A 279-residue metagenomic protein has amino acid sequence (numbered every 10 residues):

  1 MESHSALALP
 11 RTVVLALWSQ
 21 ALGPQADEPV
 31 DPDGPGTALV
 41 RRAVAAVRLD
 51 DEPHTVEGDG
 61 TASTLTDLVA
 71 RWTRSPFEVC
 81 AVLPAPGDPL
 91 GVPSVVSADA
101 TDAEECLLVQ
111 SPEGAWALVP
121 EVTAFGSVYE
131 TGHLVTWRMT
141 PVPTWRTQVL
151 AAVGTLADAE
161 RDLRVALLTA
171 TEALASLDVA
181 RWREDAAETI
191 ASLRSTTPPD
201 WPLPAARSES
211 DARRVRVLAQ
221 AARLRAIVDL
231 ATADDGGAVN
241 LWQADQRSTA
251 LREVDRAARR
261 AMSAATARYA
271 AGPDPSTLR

Functional and structural regions predicted by a protein language model:
M1-E113: N-terminal intrinsically disordered, low-complexity regulatory tails that precede a folded domain
E2-R11, L15, E28-T37, H54-A62 (+8 more regions): Intrinsic-disorder-associated interaction segments
V13-Q20, A81, L118, A226 (+2 more regions): Non-transmembrane, interaction-prone segments in cytosolic or luminal domains
Q20, Q25, Q110, Q148 (+2 more regions): Residue-identity detector for glutamine
D27, D31-D33, D50-D51, D59 (+14 more regions): Acidic-enriched, low-complexity/disordered segments with a strong bias for Aspartate over Glutamate
T66-A173: Internal, hydrophobic cores of structured domains that mediate oligomerization or house catalytic pockets within large
L174-R279: Alpha-helical oligomerization segments
